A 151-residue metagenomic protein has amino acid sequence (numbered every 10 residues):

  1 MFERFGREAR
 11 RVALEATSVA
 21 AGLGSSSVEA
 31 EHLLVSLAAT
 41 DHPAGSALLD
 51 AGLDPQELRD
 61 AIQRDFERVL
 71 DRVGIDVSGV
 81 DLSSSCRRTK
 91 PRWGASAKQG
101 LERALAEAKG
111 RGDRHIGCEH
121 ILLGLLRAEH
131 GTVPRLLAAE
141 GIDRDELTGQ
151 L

Functional and structural regions predicted by a protein language model:
M1-L151: Histone-fold recognition with a strong bias for associated Lys/Arg-rich disordered tails
